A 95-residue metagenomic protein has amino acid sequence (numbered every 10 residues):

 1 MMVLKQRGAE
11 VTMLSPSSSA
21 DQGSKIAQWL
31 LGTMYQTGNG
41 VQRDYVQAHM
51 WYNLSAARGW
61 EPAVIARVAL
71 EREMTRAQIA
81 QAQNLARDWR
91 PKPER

Functional and structural regions predicted by a protein language model:
M2-V11, V68-R95: Terminal, low-structured helical/coil segments at or just beyond the last alpha-helical repeat
P16, D21-K25, T37-N39, D44 (+2 more regions): Short helix-capping/linker turns of helical repeat alpha-solenoids
S18, Q47, L54, L85-D88: The canonical alpha-helical register within tetratricopeptide repeats
K25-W29, A57, I65, M74-I79: Intrinsic-disorder/low-complexity detector
Q28-T37, V68-E71: Hydrophobic face of amphipathic alpha-helices that form TPR/SEL1-like repeat modules and related alpha-solenoid
W29, H49-M50, I65, N84: TPR/TPR-like alpha-solenoid signature
E61-A69: Short helix/strand-capping connector loops at secondary-structure junctions
